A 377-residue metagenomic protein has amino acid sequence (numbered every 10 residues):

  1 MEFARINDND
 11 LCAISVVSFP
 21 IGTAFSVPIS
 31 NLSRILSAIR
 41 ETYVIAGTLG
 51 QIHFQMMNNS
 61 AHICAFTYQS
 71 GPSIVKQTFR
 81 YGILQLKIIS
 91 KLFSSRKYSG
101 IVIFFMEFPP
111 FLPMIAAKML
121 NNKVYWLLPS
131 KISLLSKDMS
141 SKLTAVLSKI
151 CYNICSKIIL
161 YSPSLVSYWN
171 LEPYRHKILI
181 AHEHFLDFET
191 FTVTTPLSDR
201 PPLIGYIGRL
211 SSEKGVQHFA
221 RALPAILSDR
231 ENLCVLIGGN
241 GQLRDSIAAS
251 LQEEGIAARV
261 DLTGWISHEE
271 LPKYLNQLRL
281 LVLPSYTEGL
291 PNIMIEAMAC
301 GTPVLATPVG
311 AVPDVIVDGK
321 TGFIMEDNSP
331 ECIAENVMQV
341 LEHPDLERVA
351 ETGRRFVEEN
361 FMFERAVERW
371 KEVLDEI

Functional and structural regions predicted by a protein language model:
M1-H53: N-terminal subdomain of nucleotide-sugar transferases
S26-R34, P202, Y206-A225, Q242-A248 (+1 more regions): A conserved mid-protein helix/loop that constitutes part of the nucleotide-sugar donor-binding site
A46, C64, S141, A145-T192 (+1 more regions): Donor nucleotide-sugar binding/catalytic pocket of nucleotide-sugar-dependent glycosyltransferases
L84-Q85, I101-N122, W126-L128: An aromatic- and histidine-rich active-site surface loop
Y286: Aromatic "clamp/platform" in nucleotide-sugar-dependent glycosyltransferases that forms part of the donor/acceptor
P303-A306: Short hydrophobic beta-strand element within catalytic cores of glycosyltransferases and related nucleotide-activated
D318-G319, F323-P330, Q339-P344: Conserved acidic donor-binding segment of nucleotide-sugar-dependent glycosyltransferases
C332, Q339, D345-N360, A366-E372: A short, well-ordered alpha-helix in the C-terminal region of glycosyltransferases
